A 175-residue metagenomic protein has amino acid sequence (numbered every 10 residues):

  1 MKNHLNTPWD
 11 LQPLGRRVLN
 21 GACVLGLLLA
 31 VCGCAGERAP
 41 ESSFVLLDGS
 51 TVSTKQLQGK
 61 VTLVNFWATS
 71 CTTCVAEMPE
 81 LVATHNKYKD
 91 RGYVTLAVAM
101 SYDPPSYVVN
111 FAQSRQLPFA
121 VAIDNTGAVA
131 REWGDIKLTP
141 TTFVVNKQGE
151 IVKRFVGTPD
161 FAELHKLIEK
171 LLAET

Functional and structural regions predicted by a protein language model:
N3-A22: Bacterial N-terminal signal peptides that target proteins for export
N20-A30: Bacterial N-terminal signal peptides
V31-K55: N-terminal "domain-start" segment that seeds a small globular fold
A39-P40, T62, T139-P140: Short loop/turn microsegments at loop-to-beta-strand junctions
T54-T72: Short active-site neighborhood of thiol/selenol oxidoreductases, capturing the structured segment around
L63-V64, T95, T142: Hydrophobic beta-strand anchors of alpha/beta hydrolase catalytic cores
V75-R115, N125-R131: Structural microenvironment flanking redox-active thiols in thiol-disulfide oxidoreductases
N110-P118, N125-E169: Thiol/disulfide oxidoreductase modules built on the thioredoxin-like
